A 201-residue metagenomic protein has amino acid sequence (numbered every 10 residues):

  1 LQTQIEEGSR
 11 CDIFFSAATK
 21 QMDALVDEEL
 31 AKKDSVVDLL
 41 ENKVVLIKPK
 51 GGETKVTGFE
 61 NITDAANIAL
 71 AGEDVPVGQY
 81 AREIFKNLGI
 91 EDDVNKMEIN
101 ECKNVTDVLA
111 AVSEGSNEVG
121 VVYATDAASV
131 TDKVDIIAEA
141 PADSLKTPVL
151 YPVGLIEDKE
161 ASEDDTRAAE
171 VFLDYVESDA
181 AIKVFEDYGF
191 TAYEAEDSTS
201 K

Functional and structural regions predicted by a protein language model:
T3-E6, A18-T19, D23-D27, L40 (+1 more regions): Exported/periplasmic ABC-transporter solute-binding proteins
D12-S16: Periplasmic-binding protein-like
E29-V37: Central helical "cap/lid" subdomain
K43-V45: Early exported N-terminus immediately downstream of N-terminal targeting peptides
